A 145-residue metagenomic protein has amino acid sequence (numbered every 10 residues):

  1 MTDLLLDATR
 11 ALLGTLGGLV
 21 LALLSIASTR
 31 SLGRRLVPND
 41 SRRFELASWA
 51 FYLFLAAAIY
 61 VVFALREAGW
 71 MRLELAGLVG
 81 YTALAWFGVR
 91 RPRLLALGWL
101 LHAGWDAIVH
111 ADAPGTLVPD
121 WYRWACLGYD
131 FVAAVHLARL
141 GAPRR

Functional and structural regions predicted by a protein language model:
M1-L95, D112-R145: Metal-centered catalytic cores of metalloenzymes
L97-H110: Histidine-centered catalytic micro-motifs
